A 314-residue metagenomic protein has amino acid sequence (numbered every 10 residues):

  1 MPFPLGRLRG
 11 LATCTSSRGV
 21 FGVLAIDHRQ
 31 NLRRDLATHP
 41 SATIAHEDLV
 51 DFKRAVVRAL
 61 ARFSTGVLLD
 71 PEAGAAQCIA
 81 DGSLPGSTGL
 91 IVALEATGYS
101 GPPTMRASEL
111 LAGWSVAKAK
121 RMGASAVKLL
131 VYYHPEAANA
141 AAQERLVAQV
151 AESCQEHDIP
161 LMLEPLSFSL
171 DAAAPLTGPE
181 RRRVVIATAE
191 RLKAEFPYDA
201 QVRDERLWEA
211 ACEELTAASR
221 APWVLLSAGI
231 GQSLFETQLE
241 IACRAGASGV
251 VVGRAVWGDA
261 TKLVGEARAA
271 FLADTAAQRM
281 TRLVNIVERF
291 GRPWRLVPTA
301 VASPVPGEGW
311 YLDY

Functional and structural regions predicted by a protein language model:
M1-S125, L130-E136, S233-L234, E240-G249 (+3 more regions): Alpha/beta catalytic barrel-like cores
K53, A112, Q143, V147 (+4 more regions): Aromatic/hydrophobic pocket-lining residues that form the small-molecule binding cavity in soluble enzyme cores
V67-P71, V127-A142, R181-L207, S227: Catalytic beta/alpha-barrel core
A73-A80, H134-Q155, A200-L215, Q232-F235 (+2 more regions): Active-site-adjacent beta->alpha loops and helix N-cap segments on the catalytic face of soluble alpha/beta enzymes
A75-L90, V147-A148, E156, G178-A189 (+2 more regions): Short, electropositive alpha-helical surface patch
S83-T97, Q143-L163, D204-L225, A273-R292: Alpha-helix-loop-beta-strand connector modules within alpha/beta enzyme cores
H134, E144-A189: Conserved anion-binding
P197-V256: Glycine/small-residue-rich hydrophobic helix-like segments
